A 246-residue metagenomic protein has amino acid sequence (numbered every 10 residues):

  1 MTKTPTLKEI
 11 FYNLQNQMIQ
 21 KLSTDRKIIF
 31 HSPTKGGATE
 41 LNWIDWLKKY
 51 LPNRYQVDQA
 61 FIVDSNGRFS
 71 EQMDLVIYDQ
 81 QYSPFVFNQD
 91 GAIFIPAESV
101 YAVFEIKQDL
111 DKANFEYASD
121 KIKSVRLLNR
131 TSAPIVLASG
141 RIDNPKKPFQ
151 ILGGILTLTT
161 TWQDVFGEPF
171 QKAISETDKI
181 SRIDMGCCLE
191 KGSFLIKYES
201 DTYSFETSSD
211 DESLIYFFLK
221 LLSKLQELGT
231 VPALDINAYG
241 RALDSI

Functional and structural regions predicted by a protein language model:
M1-Q72, I77-I246: Intrinsically disordered, low-complexity Ser/Thr/Pro/Gly-rich regulatory segments
